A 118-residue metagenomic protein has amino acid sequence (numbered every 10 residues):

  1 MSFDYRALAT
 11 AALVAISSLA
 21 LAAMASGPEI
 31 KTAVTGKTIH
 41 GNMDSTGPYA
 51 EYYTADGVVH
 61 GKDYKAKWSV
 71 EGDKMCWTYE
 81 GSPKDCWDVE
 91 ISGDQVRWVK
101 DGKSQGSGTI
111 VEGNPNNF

Functional and structural regions predicted by a protein language model:
S2-F3, L13, S18-F118: Lipid interaction determinants
L8-A9: Gram-negative bacterial Sec-dependent N-terminal signal peptides
